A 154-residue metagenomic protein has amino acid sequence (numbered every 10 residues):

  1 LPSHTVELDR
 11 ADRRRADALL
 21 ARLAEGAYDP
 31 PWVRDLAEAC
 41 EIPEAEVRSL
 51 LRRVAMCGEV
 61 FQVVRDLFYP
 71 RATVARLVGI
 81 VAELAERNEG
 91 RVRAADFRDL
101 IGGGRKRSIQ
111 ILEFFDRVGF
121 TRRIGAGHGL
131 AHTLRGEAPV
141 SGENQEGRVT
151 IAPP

Functional and structural regions predicted by a protein language model:
L1-P154: C-terminal non-catalytic scaffold/interaction domains in large multidomain proteins
